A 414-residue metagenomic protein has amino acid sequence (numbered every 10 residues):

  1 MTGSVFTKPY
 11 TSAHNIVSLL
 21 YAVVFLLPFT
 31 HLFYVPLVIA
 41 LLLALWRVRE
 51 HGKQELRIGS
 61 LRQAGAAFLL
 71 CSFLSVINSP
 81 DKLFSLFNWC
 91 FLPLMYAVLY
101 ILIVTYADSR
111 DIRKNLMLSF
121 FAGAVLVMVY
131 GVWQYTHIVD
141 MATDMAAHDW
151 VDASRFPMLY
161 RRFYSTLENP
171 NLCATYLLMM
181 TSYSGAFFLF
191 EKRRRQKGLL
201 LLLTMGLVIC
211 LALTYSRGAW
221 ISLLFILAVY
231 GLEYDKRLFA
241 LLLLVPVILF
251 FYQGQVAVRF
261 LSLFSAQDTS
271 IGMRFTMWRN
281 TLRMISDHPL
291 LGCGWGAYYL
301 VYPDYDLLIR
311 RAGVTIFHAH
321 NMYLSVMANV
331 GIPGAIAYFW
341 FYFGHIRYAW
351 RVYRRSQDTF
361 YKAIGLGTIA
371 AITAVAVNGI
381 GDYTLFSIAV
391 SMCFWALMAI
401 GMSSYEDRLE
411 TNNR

Functional and structural regions predicted by a protein language model:
M1-N88, V98, D108-K114, L118-F121 (+4 more regions): Transmembrane signal-anchor hairpin modules in multi-pass inner-membrane enzymes, especially those that act on
T2-V5, V35-G52, M179-E191, L227 (+2 more regions): Hydrophobic, aromatic-rich transmembrane alpha-helices and their immediate juxtamembrane boundary segments
N15-V23, W350-G381, G401: Loop-to-helix entry and N-terminal half of a specific, functionally important transmembrane alpha helix in multi-pass
L19-V24, A40-L41, F73-L74, V98 (+5 more regions): Alpha-helical transmembrane segments of multi-pass inner-membrane proteins
I39-L45, L224, R237-L241, L366-R414: Transmembrane alpha-helices of multi-pass inner-membrane enzymes
I77, V129, Y135-I138, Y230-I271 (+2 more regions): A membrane-periplasm/extracellular boundary helix in multi-pass inner-membrane enzymes that assemble envelope glycans
S165, N169, L213, L282 (+4 more regions): A conserved mid-to-late transmembrane alpha helix and its immediate loop/hinge that forms the functional core
S265-R279, R283, L291-V330: Long extracytoplasmic/lumenal interhelical loops at the membrane interface of multi-pass membrane proteins
